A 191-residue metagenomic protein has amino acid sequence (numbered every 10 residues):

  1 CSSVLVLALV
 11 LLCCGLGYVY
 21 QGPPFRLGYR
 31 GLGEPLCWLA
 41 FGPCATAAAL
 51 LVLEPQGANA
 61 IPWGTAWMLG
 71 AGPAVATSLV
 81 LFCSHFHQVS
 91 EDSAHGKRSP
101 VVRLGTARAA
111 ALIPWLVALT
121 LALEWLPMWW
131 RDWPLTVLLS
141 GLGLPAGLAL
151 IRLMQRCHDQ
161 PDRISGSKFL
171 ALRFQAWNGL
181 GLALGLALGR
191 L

Functional and structural regions predicted by a protein language model:
C1-A8, A45-A71, A122-T136, A183-L191: Helix-coil boundary and interhelical linker segments in multi-pass alpha-helical membrane proteins
C1-G22, T65, V117-D162: Transmembrane helix-loop-helix
C1-G57: Intramembrane alpha-helical segments
L12-G15, V19, P23, C44 (+7 more regions): Residues within alpha-helical transmembrane segments of multi-pass membrane proteins, especially transporters, ion
Y18-F41, V89-W115, I151-A183: Interhelical loop and helix-boundary elements at the membrane-water interface of polytopic inner-membrane proteins
C37-V89, A107-A111: Functional transmembrane core segments of multi-pass inner-membrane proteins
A47, R98-V101, A118, L188: Residues in and immediately flanking transmembrane alpha helices
